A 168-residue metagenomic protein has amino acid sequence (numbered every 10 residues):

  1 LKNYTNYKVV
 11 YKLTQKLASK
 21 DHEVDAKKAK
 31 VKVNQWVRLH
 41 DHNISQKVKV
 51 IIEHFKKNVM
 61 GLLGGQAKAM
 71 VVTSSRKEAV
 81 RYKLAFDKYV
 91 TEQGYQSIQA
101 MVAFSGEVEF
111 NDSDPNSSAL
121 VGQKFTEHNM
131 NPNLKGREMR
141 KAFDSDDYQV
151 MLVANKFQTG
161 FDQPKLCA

Functional and structural regions predicted by a protein language model:
L1, Q66, Y95-Q99, P164-A168: Short glycine-/polar-rich loops that comprise or flank the Walker A/P-loop and associated switch/sensor motifs
L1-Q66, K83, D87: Interdomain helical connector at the RecA1-RecA2 junction of SF1/SF2 helicase-like NTPases
N43-H54, K135-M139, L152-K156: Well-ordered alpha-helical segments embedded in enzymatic catalytic cores
N58-G61, K88-S97, S145-D146, Q163: Secondary-structure transition/capping motifs at alpha-helix termini and the adjoining loop/turn into the next element
G65-S75: Conserved RecA-like ASCE P-loop NTPase motor core of nucleic-acid helicases/translocases
S75-A119, A154-Q158: Conserved helicase motor "Helicase C" RecA-like lobe of SF1/SF2 P-loop NTPases
S97, A103-Q149: Conserved motor-coupling elements within RecA-like helicase/translocase cores
Q149-V153, F157-A168: A short beta-strand element within the Helicase C-terminal
